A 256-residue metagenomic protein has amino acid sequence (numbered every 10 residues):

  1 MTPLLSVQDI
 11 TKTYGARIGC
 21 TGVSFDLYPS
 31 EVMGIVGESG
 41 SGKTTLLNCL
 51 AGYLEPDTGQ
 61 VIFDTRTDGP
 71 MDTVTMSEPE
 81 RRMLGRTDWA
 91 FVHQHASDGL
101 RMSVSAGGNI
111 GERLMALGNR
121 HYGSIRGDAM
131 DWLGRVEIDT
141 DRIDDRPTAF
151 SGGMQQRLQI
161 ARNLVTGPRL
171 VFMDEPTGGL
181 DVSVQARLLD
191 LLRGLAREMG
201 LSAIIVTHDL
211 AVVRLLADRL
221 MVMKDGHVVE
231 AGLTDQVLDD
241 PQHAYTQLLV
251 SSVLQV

Functional and structural regions predicted by a protein language model:
A51: Helix-to-loop junction immediately C-terminal to a conserved catalytic motif
Q60-M83, V237: ABC ATPase NBD Q-loop/coupling interface
S124-D141, V250-S251: Conserved ABC ATPase "signature" region
R146-F150, M154: Conserved ABC ATPase signature
A231-G232: ABC ATPase "signature
